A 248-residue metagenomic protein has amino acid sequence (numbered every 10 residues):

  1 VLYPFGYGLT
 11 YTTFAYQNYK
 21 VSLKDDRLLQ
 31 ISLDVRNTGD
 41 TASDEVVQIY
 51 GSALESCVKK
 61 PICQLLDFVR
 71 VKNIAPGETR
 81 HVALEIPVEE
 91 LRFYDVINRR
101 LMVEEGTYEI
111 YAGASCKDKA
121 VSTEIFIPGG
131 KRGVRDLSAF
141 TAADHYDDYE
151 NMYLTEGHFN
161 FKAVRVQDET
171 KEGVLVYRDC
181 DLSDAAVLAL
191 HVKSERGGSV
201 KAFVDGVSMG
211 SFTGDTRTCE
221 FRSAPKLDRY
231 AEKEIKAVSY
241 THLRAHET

Functional and structural regions predicted by a protein language model:
V1-D44, Y50, P76-E78, E105-K119 (+3 more regions): Secreted, periplasmic, or luminal enzymes acting at the cell surface/secretory milieu
K59-Y94: Intrinsically disordered, low-complexity Pro/Gly/Ser/Thr-rich segments with frequent PxxP/GP/PP motifs and embedded
E90-G106: Short glycine/proline/serine/threonine-rich loop/turn segments at secondary-structure transition edges
K162-A185, F221: Short beta-strands within extracellular/lumenal beta-sheet-rich domains
S183-R196: A short beta-strand element within beta-rich, extracytoplasmic domains of secreted/secretory-pathway proteins
S199-G206: Short, surface-exposed beta-strand/strand-loop-strand elements in extracellular ectodomains
V207-E232: Extracellular carbohydrate recognition and processing domains and analogous Trp-centered ligand-binding platforms
T241-T248: Conserved small/polar residues in nucleotide/adenosyl-binding loops
